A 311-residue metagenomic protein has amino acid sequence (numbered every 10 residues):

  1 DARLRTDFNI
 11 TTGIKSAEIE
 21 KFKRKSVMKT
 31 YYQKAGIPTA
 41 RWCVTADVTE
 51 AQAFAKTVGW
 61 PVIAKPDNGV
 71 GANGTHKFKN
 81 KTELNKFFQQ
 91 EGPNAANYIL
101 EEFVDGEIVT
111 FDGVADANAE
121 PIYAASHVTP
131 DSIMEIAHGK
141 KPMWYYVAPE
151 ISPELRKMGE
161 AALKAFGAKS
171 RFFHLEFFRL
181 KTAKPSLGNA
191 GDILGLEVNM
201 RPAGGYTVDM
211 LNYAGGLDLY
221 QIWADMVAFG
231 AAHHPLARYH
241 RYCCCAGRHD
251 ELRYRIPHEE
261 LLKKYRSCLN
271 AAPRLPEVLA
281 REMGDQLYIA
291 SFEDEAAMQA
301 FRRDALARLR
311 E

Functional and structural regions predicted by a protein language model:
D1-R24, G36-V44: A short, GP-enriched loop/loop-strand-helix hinge that lies immediately N-terminal to, or at the N-terminal rim
D1-R3, N73-G74, T207: Short glycine-/acidic-enriched loop or helix-start segments at secondary-structure transitions that form or flank
M28-Q33: Structural element of the ATP-grasp superfamily
G36-P38, N68-A72, R281-G284: Short glycine-enriched loop/turn motifs at secondary-structure junctions
P38-A40, T57, P61-A64, T75-T110 (+5 more regions): Conserved ATP-binding module of the ATP-grasp superfamily
D47, F78-T82, P257, D294: Alpha-helix N-cap recognition
E102-A168, F172, R179, A183 (+3 more regions): ATP-dependent carboxylate/phosphate-activation module, predominantly the ATP-grasp catalytic core and closely related
I222-E311: Peripheral (often C-terminal) accessory segments that flank ATP-dependent C-N-forming ligase machineries
